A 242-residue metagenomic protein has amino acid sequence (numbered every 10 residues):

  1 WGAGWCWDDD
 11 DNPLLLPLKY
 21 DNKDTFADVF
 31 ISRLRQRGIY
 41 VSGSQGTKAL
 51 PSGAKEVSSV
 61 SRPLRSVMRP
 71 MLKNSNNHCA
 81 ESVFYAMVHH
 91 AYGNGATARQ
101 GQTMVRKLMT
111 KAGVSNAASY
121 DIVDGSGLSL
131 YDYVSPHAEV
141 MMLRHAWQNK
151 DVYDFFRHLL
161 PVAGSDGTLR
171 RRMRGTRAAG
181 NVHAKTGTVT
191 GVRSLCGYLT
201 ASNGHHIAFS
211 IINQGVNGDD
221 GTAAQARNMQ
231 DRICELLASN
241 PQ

Functional and structural regions predicted by a protein language model:
W1-F155: A small/polar active-site loop signature that marks catalytic segments
F84-Q242: Small-residue-rich helix-loop
